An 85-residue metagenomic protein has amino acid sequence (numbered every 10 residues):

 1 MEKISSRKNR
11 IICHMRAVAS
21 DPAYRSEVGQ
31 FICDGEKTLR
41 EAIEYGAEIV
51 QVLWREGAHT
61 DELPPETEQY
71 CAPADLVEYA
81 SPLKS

Functional and structural regions predicted by a protein language model:
M1-S85: Arg/Lys-rich RNA-binding interfaces used to dock onto structured RNA substrates
